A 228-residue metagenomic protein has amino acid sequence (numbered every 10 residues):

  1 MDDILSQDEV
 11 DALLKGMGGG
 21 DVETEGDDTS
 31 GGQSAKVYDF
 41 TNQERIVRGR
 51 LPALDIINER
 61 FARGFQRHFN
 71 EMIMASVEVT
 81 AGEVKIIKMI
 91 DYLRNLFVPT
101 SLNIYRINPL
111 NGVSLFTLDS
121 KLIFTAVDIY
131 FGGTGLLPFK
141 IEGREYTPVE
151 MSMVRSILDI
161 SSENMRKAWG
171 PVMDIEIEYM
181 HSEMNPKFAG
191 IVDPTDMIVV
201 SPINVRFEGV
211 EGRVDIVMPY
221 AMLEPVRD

Functional and structural regions predicted by a protein language model:
M1-D228: N-terminal auxiliary interaction/assembly segments of multi-subunit proteins
